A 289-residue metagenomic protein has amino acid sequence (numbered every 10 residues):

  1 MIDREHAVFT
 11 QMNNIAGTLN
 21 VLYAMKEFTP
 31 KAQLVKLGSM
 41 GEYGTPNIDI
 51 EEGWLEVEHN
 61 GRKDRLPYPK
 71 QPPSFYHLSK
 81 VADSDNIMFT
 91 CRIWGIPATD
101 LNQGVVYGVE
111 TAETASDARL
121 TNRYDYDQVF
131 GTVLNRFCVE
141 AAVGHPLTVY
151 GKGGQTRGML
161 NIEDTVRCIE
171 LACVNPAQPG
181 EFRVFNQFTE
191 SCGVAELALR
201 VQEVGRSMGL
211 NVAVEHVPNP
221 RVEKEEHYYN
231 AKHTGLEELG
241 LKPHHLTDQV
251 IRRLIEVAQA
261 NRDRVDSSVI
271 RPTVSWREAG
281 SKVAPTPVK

Functional and structural regions predicted by a protein language model:
M1-N13: NAD(P)H-binding glycine-rich loop region in Rossmannoid oxidoreductase-like domains and their noncatalytic homologs
M12, A16-F75, I93, T99-L101: Conserved Rossmann-fold NAD(P)-dependent oxidoreductase catalytic core, especially the SDR/UDP-sugar
G17-M25, N86-I87, C168, A172: Hydrophobic positions on the long internal alpha-helix of Rossmann-like NAD(P)-dependent oxidoreductase domains
G17-N20, Q33, A82-D83, N161-D164: Conserved cofactor-binding/catalytic machinery of classical short-chain dehydrogenase/reductase
M40-Y43, T99, V106-G108, T165 (+1 more regions): Conserved sequence/active-site signature of Rossmann-fold short-chain dehydrogenase/reductase
K70-A82, V133: The catalytic Tyr-X3-Lys active-site helix of short-chain dehydrogenase/reductase
V81, W94-I96, V106-N135, H145 (+4 more regions): Glycine/proline-rich active-site loop of Rossmann-fold NAD(P)-dependent oxidoreductases
A141-K289: C-terminal substrate-binding subdomain of Rossmann-fold SDR/epimerase-dehydratase oxidoreductases
